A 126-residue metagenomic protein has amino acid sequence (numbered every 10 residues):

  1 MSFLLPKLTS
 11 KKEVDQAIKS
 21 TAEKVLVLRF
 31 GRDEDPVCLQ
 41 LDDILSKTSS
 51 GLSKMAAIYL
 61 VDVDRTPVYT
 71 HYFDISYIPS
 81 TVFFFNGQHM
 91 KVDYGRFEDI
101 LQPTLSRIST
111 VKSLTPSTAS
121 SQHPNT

Functional and structural regions predicted by a protein language model:
M1-S2: Eukaryotic N-terminal low-complexity, Ser/Thr- and Lys/Arg-rich leader segments that predominantly function as
L5-S10, F30-R32, L39-D42, S46-V68 (+1 more regions): Thiol-based oxidoreductase modules, predominantly thioredoxin-like and allied folds used for disulfide exchange
K7-E13, A17, E23: Domain-level signature for proteins that mediate thiol-based redox and metal-cofactor handling
E13, R32-D35, V63-T66, N86-H89 (+1 more regions): Conserved beta-strand elements of beta-rich interaction domains across eukaryotes, especially beta-propellers
D15-K19, K47-S50, V68-D74, M90: Beta-strand elements of modular eukaryotic interaction domains
T21-D33: Short active-site neighborhood of thiol/selenol oxidoreductases, capturing the structured segment around
R29, Q40-D43, H71-I75, T81-F83 (+1 more regions): Short coil/turn segments at secondary-structure boundaries
S76-Y77, F83-T126: Non-catalytic, surface beta->alpha helical segment in thiol-disulfide oxidoreductase systems
